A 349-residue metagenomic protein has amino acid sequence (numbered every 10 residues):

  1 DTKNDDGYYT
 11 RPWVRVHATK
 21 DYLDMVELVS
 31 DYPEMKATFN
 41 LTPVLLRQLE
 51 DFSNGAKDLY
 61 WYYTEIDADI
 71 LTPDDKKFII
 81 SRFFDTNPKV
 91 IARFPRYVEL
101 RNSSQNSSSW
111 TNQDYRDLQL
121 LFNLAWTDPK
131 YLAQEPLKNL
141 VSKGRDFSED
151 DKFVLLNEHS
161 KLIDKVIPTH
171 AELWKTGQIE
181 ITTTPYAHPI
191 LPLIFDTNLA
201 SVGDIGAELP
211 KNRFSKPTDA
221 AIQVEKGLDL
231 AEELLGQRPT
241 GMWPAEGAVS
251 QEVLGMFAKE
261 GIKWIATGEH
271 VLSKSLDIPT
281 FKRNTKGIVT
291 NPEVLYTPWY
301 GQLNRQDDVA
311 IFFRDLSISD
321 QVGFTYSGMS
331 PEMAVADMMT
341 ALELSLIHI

Functional and structural regions predicted by a protein language model:
D1-M35, V44-V154: N-terminal regions that are enriched for targeting/export leaders and immediately downstream pro/stem segments
G7-A18, I80, R145-K161, A207-A220 (+2 more regions): The substrate-binding groove and active-site-proximal loops of carbohydrate-active enzymes, especially glycoside
V29, T184, M242, F312: Conserved, mostly hydrophobic/aromatic
S30-Y32, P168-T183, Q302-R305: Acidic (Asp/Glu)-rich catalytic clusters
A56-T86, S201-A221, A258-I278, R283-W299: Acidic, His- and aromatic-enriched active-site or binding-groove loops in soluble protein domains that engage sugars
L191-E233, Q306-D308, R314-S345: Alpha-helical scaffold elements lining the catalytic groove of polysaccharide deacetylases
P217-E252, M256: A conserved hydrophobic secondary-structure block that centers on an alpha-helix together with its immediately flanking
I347-I349: Conserved small/polar residues in nucleotide/adenosyl-binding loops
